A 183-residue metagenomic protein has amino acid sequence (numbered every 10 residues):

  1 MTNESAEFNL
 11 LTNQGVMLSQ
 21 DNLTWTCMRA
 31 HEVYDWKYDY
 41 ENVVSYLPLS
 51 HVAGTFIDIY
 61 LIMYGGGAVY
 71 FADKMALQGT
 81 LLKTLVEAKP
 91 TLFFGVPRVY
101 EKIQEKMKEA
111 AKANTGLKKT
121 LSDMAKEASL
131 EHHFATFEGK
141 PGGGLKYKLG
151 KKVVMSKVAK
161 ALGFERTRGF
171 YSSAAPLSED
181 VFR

Functional and structural regions predicted by a protein language model:
M1-C27: Conserved AMP-binding A3 loop
T2, M17, V44-S45, Y70-F71 (+2 more regions): Structured core elements
D21, R98, A175-P176: Alpha-helix/helix-capping structural signal
T24-N42, L49-S156, R166: Conserved AMP-binding/adenylation subdomain of ANL enzymes
A161-E165: Short, conserved loop/helix-junction motifs that constitute active-site signature segments in enzyme catalytic cores
G169-Y171, L177-R183: Conserved mid-sequence domains
